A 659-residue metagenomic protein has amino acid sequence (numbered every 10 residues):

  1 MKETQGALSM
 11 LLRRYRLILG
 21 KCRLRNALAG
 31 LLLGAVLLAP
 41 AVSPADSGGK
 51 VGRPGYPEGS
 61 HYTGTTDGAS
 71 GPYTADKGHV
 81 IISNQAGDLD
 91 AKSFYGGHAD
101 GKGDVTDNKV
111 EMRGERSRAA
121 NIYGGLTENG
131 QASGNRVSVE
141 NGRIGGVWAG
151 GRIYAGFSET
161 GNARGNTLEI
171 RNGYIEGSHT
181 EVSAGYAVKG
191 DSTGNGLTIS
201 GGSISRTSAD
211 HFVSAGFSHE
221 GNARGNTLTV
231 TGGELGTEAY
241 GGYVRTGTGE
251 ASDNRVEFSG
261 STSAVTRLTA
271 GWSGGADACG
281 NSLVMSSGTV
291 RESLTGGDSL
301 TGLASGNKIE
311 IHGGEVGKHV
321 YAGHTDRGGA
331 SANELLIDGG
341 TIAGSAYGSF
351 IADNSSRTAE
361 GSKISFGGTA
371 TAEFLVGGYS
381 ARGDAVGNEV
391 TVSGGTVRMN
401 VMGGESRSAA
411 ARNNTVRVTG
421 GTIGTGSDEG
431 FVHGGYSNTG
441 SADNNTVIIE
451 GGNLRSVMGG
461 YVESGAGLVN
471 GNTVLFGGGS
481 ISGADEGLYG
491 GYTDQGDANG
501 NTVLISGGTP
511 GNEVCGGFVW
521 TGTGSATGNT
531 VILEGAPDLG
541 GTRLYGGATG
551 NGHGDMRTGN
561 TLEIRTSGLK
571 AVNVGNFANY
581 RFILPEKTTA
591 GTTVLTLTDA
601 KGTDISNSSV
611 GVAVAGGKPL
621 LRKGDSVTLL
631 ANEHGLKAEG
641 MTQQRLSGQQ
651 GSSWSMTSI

Functional and structural regions predicted by a protein language model:
K2-L33: Bacterial Sec-dependent N-terminal signal peptides
L31-L33, A41-P44: Cleavable N-terminal signal peptides
V42-A119: N-terminal segments that cap or nucleate solenoid repeat domains
F94-Y95, V105-M112, I122-T127, A132-V139 (+44 more regions): Fold-core signature of tandem repeat domains
G145, E176, S205, G236 (+3 more regions): Structural alpha-beta junctions
V474, G591-D599, E639-R645: Well-ordered, non-membrane alpha-helical segments in soluble/globular domains
Q495, T509, T523-G524, P537-S626: Extracellular beta-strand/loop-rich repeat segments of large surface/secreted proteins
A615-I659: Outer-membrane translocation/initiation segment of Type V secreted surface proteins
